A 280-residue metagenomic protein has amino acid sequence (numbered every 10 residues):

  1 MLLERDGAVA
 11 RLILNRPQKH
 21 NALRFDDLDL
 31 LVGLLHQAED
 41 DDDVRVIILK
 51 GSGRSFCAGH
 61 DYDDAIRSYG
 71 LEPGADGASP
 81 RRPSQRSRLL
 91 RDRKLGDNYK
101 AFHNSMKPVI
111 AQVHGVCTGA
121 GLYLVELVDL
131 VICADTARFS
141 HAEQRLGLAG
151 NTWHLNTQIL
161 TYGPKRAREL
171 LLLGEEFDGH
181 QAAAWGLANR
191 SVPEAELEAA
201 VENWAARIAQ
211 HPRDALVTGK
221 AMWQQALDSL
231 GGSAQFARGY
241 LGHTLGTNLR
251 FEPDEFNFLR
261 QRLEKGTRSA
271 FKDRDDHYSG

Functional and structural regions predicted by a protein language model:
M1-G7, S68, D178-G179, A199 (+2 more regions): C-terminal alpha-helix plus adjacent terminal tail
M1-S52: Conserved CoA-thioester-binding segment of acyl-CoA-metabolizing enzymes
L12, R16, L30-L31, L49 (+5 more regions): Terminal peptide-recognition signature
D27-L30, K94, L197, G239: Hydrophobic alpha-helical membrane-association signature
V32, Y69-G70, L155: Ligand-binding pocket scaffold of soluble enzyme catalytic domains
G51-D97, C117, G147: Glycine- (often His-adjacent) and acidic-residue-rich active-site loop that binds/positions the CoA thioester
K100-D214: Crotonase-fold acyl-CoA enzyme core
